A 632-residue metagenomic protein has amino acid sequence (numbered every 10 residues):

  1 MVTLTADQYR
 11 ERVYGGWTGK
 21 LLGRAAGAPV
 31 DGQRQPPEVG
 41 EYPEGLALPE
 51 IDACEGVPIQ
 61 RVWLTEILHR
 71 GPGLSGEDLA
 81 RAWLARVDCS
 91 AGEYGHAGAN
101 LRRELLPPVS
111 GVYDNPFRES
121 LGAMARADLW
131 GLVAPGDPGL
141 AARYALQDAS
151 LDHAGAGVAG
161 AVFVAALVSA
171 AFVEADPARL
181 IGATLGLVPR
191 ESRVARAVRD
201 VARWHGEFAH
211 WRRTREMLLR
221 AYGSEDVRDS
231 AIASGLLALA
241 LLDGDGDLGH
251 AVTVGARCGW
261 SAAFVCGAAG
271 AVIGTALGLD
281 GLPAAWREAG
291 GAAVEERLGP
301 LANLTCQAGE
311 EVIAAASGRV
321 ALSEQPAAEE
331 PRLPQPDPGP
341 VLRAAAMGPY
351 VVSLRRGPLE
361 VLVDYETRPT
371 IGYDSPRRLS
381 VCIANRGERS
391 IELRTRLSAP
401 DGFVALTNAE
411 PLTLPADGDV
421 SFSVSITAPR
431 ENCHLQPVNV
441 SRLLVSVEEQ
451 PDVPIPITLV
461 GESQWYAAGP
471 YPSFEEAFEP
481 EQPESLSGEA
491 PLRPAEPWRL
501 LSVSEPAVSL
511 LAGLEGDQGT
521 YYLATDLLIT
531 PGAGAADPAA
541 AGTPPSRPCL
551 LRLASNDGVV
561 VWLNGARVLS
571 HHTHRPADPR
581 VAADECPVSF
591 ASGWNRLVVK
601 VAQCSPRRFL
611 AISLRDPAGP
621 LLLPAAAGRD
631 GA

Functional and structural regions predicted by a protein language model:
L22, A26-G27, Q33, P37-Y42 (+4 more regions): Catalytic phosphate/nucleotide-handling subdomain of diverse soluble enzymes
L101, S110-R118, L132-D137, L146-L151 (+1 more regions): Accessory "access/gating" subregions that flank catalytic or transport cores
G387-G402, L553-D557: Short acidic, flexible loop segments centered on an aromatic residue
F403-N432: Intrinsically disordered, low-complexity Pro/Gly/Ser/Thr-rich segments with frequent PxxP/GP/PP motifs and embedded
R430-V440: Short glycine/proline/serine/threonine-rich loop/turn segments at secondary-structure transition edges
L443-V508, V598-A632: Accessory carbohydrate-binding/adhesion or oligomerization-edge regions at the termini of glycan-active proteins
P544-W562, L597: Aromatic-lined ligand-binding clefts that engage carbohydrates, nucleic acids, or primary amines
V560-S613: Beta-strand-rich ligand-recognition modules
